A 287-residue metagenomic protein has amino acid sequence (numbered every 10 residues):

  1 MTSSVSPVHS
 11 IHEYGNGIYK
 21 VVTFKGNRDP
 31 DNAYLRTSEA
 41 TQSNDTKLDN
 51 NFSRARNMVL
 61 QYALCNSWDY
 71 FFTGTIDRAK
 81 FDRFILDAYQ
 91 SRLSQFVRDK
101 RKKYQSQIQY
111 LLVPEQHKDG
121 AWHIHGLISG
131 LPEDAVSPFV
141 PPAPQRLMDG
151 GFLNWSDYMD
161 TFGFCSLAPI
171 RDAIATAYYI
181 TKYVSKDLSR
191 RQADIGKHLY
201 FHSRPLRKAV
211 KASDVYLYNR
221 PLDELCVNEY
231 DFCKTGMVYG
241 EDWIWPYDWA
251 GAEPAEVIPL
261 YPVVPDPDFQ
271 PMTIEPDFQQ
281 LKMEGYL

Functional and structural regions predicted by a protein language model:
M1-G120, L131-L287: Right-hand nucleic-acid polymerase module
I124-L127: Short beta-strand->loop micro-motif that forms the acidic, two-metal-ion catalytic signature in nucleotide-processing
